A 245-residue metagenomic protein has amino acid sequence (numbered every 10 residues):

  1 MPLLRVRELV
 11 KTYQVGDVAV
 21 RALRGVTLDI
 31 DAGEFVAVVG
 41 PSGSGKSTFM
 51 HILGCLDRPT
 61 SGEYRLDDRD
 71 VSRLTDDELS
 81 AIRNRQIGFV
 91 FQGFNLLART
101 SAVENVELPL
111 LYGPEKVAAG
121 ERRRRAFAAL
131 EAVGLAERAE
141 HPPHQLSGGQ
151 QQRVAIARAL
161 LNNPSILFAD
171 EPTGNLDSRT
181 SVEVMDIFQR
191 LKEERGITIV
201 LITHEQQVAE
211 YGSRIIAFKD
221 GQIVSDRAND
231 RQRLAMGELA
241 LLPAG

Functional and structural regions predicted by a protein language model:
P2-F218: ABC family nucleotide-binding domain
Q222-G245: Conserved beta-strand-loop-alpha-helix hinge in the C-terminal portion of ABC ATPase nucleotide-binding domains
